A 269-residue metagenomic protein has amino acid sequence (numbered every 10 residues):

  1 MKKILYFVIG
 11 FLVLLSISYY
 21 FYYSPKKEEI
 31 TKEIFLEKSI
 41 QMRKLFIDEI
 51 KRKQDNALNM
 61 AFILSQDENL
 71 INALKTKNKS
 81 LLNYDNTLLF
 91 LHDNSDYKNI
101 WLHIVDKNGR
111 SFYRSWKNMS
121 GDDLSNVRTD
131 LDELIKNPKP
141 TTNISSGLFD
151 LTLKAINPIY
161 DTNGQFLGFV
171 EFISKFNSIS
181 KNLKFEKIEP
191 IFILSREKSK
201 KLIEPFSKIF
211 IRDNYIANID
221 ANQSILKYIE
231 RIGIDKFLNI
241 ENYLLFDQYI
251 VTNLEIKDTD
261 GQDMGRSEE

Functional and structural regions predicted by a protein language model:
M1-L14: N-terminal signal-anchor/signal peptide hydrophobic helix marking the start of the first transmembrane segment
F11-T76, N94-I100, K139, I188-E189 (+1 more regions): Juxtamembrane extracytoplasmic/periplasmic/luminal helical "stalk" adjacent to the first N-terminal
L36, L58, F62, L81-L91 (+1 more regions): Short amphipathic alpha-helical segments
F62-I63, L102-N108, P190-K198: Short hydrophobic alpha-helical segments used for membrane anchoring or interfacial signaling
D93-I173, K181-F185: Extracytoplasmic/periplasmic ligand-binding sensor regions of membrane-associated signaling proteins
F149-I159, N239, F246-E255, D263-G265: A short beta-strand signature within small-molecule sensing/ligand-binding domains used in signal transduction
G168-S174, V251-E269: Short, hydrophobic beta-strand elements of compact beta-sandwich sensory domains
S178-D247: Intrinsic low-complexity, intrinsically disordered coil/linker regions enriched in small/polar and charged residues
